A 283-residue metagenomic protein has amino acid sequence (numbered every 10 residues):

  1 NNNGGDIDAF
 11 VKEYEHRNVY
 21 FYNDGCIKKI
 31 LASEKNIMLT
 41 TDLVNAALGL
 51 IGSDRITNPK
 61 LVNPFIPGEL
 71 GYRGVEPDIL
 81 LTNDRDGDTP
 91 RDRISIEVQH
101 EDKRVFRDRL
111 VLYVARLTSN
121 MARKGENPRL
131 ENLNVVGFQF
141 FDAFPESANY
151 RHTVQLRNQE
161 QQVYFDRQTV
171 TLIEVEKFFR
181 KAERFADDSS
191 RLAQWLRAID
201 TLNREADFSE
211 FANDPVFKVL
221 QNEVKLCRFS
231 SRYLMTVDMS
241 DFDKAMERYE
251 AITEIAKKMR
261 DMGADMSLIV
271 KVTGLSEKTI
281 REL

Functional and structural regions predicted by a protein language model:
N1-R17, G25, T82-P90, I94-Q99 (+2 more regions): Short, charged alpha-helical interaction segments and adjacent helix-coil junctions
N1-V170, F179: Accessory alpha/beta interaction modules
V44, L50, D142, E176 (+3 more regions): Short hydrophobic alpha-helical module
V44, Y113-V114, L192-I199: Short amphipathic C-terminal alpha-helix that caps PH/PH-like domains
R157, E174-V175, L220-Q221: Active-site environment of non-heme Fe oxygenases that use a 2-His-1-carboxylate facial triad
Q168, E174-E176, R191: Intrinsically disordered, low-complexity linker/assembly segments
F185: Ferredoxin-type iron-sulfur electron-transfer modules in oxidoreductases and energy-metabolism complexes
